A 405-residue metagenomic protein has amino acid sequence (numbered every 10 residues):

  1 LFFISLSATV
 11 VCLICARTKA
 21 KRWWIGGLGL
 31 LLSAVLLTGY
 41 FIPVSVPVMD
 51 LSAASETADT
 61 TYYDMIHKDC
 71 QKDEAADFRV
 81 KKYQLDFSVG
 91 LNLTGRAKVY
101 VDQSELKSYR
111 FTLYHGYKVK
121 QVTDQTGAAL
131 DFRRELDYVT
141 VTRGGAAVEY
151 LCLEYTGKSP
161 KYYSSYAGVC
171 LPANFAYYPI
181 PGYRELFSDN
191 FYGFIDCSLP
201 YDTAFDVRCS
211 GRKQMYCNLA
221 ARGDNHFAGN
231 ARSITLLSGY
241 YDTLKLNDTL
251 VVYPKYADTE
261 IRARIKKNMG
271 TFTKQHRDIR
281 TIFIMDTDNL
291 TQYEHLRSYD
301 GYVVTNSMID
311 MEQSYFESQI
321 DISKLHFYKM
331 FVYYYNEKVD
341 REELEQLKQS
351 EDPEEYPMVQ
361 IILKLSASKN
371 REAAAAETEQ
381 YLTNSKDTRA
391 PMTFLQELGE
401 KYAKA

Functional and structural regions predicted by a protein language model:
L1-K21, V141, G157-P179: Hydrophobic alpha-helical transmembrane segments of membrane proteins
L1-N92: N-terminal, polar/Ser/Thr-rich
R96-H115: Ligand-binding face of N-terminal immunoglobulin V-set domains in extracellular IgSF glycoproteins
R110-A129, A204-Y216: Solvent-exposed beta-hairpin/edge-strand motifs
G116-C170, R277: A surface-exposed beta-strand-loop module
Y155-N230: Extended, low-hydrophobicity, Ser/Thr/Pro/Gly-biased non-transmembrane segments
Y240-L344, A405: Juxtacatalytic substrate-recognition/specificity segment
T271-F272, H326-F394, K401: Post-HExxH zinc-binding segment in Zn-dependent metallohydrolases
